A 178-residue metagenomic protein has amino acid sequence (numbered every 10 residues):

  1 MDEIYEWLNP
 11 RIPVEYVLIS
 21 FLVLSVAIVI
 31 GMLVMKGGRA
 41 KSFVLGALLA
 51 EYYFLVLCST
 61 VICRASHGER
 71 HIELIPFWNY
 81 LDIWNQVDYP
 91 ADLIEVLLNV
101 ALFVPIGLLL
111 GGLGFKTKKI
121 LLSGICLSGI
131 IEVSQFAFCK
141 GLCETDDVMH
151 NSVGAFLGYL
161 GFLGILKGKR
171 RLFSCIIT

Functional and structural regions predicted by a protein language model:
M1-K140, T145, F156-T178: Bulky hydrophobic segments
M149: Conserved acidic-Pro-Pro-aromatic motif
